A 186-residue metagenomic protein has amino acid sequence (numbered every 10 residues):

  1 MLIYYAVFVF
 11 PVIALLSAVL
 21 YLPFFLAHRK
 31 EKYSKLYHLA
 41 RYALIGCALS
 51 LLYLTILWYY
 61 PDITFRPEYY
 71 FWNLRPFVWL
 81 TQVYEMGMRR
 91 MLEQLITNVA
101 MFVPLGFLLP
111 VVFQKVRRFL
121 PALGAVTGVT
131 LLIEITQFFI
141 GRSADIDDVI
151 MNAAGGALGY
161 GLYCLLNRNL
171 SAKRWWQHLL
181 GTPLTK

Functional and structural regions predicted by a protein language model:
M1-R142, I146, G161-K186: Bulky hydrophobic segments
